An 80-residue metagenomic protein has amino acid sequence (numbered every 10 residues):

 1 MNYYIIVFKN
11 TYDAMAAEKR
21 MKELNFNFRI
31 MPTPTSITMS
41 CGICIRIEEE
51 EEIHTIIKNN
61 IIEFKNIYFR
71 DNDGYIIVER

Functional and structural regions predicted by a protein language model:
M1-N2, R80: Absolute protein N-terminus
N2-Y4, Y12, S40-I43, F64: Short, surface-exposed beta-edge/turn micro-motifs
T11, N27-E48: Amphipathic, hydrophobic secondary-structure cores in small proteins
T11-N25: Short amphipathic alpha-helix segments
E18, T35, H54: Short glycine-/small-residue-rich flexible loop motifs, especially phosphate/cofactor-binding loops
L24-N27, I61-E63: Short secondary-structure junctions
E51-R80: C-terminal structural segments of small proteins and small subunits
